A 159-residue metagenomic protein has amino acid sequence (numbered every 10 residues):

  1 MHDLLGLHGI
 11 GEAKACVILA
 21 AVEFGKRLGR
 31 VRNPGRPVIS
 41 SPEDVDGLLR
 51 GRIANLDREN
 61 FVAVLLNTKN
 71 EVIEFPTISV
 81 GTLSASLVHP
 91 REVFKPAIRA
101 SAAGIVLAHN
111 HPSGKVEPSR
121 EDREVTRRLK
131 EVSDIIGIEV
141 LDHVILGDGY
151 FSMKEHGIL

Functional and structural regions predicted by a protein language model:
M1-L7: A short amphipathic alpha-helix within small helical-bundle interaction modules
K14-G25, R58: Structured, non-catalytic alpha/beta "coupling" segments that mediate domain-domain communication and provide generic
G29-P76: C-terminal extensions
V62-T68, T77-G81, A85-L87, V144: Metal-centered catalytic cores of metalloenzymes
V80, S84, R127-L159: Divalent-metal-activated hydrolytic enzyme cores
V80-T82, S86-P118: Short HxH-centered metal-ligating active-site micro-motif
H89-P90, R120-R128: Charged helix-capping and loop-helix junction motifs
